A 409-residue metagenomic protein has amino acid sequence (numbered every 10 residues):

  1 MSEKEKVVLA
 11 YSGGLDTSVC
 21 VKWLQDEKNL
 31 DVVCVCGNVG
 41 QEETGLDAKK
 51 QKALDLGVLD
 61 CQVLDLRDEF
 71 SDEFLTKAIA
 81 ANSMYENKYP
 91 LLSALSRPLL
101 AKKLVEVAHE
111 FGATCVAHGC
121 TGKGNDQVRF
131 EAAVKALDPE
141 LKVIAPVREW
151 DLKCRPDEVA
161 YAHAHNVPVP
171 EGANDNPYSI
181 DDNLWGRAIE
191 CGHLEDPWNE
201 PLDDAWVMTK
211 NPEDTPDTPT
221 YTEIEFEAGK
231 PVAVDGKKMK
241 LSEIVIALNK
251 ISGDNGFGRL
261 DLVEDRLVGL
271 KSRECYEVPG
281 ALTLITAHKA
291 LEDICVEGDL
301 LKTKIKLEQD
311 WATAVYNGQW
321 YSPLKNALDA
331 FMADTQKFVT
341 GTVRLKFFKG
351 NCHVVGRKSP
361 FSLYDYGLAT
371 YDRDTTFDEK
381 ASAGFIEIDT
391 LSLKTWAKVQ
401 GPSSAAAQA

Functional and structural regions predicted by a protein language model:
S2-A409: Nucleotide-activated chemistry modules centered on ATP-dependent adenylation/adenylyltransferase
